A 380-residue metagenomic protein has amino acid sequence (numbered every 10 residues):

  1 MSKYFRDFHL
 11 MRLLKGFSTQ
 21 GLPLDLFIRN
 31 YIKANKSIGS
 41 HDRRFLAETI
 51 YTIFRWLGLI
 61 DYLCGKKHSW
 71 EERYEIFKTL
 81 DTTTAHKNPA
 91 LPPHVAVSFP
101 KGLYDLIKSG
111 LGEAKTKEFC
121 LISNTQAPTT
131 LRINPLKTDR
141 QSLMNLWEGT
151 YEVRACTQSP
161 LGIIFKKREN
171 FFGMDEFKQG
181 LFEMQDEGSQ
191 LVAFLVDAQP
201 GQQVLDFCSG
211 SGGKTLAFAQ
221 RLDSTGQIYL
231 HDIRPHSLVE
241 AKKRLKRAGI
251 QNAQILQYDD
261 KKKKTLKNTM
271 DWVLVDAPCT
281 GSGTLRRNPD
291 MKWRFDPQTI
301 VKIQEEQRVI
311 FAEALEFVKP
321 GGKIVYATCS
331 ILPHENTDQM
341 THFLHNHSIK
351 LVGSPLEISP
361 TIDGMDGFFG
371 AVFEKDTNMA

Functional and structural regions predicted by a protein language model:
M1-A380: S-adenosylmethionine
